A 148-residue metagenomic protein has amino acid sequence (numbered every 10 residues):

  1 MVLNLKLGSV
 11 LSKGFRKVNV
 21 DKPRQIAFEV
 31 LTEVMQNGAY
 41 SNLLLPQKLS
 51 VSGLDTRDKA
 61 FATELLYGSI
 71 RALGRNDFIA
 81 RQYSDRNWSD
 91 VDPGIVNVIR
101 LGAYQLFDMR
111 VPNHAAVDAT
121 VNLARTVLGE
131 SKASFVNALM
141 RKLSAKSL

Functional and structural regions predicted by a protein language model:
V2-L148: Class I Rossmann-like S-adenosyl-L-methionine
